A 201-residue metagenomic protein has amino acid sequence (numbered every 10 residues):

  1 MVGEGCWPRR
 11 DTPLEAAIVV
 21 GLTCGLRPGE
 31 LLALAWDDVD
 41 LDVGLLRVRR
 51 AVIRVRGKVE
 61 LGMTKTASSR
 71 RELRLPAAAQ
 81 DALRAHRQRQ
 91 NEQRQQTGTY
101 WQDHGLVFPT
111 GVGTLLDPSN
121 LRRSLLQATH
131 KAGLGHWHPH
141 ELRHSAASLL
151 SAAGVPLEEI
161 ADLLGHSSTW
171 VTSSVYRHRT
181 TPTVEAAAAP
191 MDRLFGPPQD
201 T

Functional and structural regions predicted by a protein language model:
M1-L34, L41-D42, I53, S68-S69 (+4 more regions): Basic, Lys/Arg- and aromatic-enriched nucleic-acid-binding interface segment
G3, R84-Q88, R122-H130: Amphipathic, well-packed alpha-helical segments that form the structural scaffold of globular domains
P8, V43, V52-A79, R89-Q96 (+6 more regions): C-terminal secondary-structure termini that scaffold catalytic or DNA-interacting sites
T12, V19, T23-E30, S119-N120 (+4 more regions): C-terminal catalytic core of tyrosine-transesterase DNA break-rejoin enzymes
I18-V20, L31, V48, L75 (+2 more regions): Conserved hydrophobic/aromatic pocket- or pore-lining residues that grip, position, or stack substrates in active sites
V43-V48, H138, L149-L150, A161-R179 (+1 more regions): Short functional hotspots where side chains directly engage DNA or cofactors
A82-A85, E92, P118: Helix-coil-helix junctions within alpha-helical repeat/solenoid scaffolds
